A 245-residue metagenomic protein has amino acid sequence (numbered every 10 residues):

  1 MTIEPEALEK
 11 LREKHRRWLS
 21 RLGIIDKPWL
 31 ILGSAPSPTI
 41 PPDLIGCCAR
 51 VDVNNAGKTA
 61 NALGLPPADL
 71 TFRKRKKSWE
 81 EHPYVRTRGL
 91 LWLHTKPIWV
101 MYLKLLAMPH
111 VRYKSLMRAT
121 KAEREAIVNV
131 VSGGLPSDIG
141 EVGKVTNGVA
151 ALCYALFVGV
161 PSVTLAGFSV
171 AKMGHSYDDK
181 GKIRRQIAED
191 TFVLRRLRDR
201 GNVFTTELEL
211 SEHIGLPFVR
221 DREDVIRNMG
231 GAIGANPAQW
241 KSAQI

Functional and structural regions predicted by a protein language model:
M1-I245: Metal-ion/cofactor- or nucleotide/acyl-coenzyme-handling active-site neighborhoods
